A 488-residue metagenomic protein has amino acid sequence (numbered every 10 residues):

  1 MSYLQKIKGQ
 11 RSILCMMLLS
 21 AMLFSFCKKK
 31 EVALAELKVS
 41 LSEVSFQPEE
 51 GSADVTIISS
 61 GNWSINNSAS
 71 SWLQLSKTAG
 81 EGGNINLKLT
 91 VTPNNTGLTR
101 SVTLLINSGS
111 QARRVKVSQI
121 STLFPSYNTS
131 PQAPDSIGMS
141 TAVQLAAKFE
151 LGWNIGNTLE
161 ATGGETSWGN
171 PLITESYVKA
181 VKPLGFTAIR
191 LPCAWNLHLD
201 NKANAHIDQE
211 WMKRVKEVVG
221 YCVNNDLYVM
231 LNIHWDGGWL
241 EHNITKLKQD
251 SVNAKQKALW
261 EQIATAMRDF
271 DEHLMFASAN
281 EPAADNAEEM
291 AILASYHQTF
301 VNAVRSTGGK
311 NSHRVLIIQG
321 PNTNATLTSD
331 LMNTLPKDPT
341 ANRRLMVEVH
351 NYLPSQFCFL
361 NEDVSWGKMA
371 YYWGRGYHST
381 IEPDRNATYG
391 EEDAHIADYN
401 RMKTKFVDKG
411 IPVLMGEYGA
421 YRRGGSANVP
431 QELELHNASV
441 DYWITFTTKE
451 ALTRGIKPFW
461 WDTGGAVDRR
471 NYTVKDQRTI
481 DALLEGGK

Functional and structural regions predicted by a protein language model:
Y3, L23-S45, R114-T129: Bacterial Sec-dependent N-terminal signal peptides
S40-I65: Solvent-exposed, low-complexity, repeat-rich "mucin-like" stalks and linkers
S59-K88: Surface-exposed binding patches on compact interaction domains or structured appendages
G97-S110: A short beta-strand micro-motif common to beta-rich folds, especially ectodomain repeats
T122-A188: N-terminal carbohydrate-binding accessory modules
D135, P171-I173, Y177-T187, H206-H234 (+3 more regions): An active-site-proximal structural segment forming one wall of the substrate-binding cleft that immediately precedes
A254-E391, A397-A420, F446, T453-R454: Active-site region of glycoside hydrolase catalytic domains
G425-K488: Aromatic-rich peripheral "rim/lid" segments of glycoside hydrolase catalytic domains that contact and position glycan
